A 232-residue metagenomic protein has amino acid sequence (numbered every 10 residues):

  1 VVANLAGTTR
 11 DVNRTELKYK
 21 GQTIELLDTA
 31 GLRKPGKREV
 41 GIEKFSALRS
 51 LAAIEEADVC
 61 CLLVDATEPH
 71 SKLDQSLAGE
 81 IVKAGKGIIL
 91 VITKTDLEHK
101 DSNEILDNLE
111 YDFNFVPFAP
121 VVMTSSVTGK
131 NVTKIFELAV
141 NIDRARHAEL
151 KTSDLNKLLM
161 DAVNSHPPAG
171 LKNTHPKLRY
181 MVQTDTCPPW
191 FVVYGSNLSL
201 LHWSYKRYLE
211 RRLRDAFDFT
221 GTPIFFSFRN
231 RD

Functional and structural regions predicted by a protein language model:
V1-L27, P35-L48, A52, E56-L62 (+1 more regions): C-terminal-of-GTPase-core extension/linker across diverse P-loop GTPases
